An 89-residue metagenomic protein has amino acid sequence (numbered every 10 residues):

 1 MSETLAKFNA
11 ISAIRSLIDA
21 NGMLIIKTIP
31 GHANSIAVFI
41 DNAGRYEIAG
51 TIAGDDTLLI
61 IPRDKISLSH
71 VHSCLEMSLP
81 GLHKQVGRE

Functional and structural regions predicted by a protein language model:
M1-K7: S4-like RNA-binding module at protein N-termini
K7-H72, E76-S78: Non-DNA-binding regulatory cores of transcription-related proteins, predominantly C-terminal effector-binding
G81-E89: Long, charge-dense
